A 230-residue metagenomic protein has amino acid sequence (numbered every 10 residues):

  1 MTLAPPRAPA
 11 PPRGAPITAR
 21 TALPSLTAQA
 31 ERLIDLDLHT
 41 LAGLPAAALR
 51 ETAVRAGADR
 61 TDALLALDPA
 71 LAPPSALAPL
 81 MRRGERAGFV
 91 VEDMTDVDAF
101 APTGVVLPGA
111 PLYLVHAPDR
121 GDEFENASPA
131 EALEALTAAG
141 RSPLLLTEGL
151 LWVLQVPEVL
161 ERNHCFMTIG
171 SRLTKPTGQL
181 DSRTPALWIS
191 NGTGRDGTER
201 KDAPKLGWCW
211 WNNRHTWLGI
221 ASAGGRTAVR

Functional and structural regions predicted by a protein language model:
M1-S142, G149-R230: A binding-site-centric feature that preferentially detects glycan-recognition modules on secreted/surface proteins
